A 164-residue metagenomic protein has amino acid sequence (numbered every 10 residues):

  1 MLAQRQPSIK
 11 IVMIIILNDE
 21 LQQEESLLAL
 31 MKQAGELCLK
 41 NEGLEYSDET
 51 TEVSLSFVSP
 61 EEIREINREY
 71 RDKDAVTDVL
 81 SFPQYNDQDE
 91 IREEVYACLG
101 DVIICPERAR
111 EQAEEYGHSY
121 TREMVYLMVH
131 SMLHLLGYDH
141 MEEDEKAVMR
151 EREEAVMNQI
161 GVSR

Functional and structural regions predicted by a protein language model:
L2-M124, L135-R164: An acidic/histidine-cluster motif and surrounding catalytic segment that typifies divalent-metal-assisted enzyme active
